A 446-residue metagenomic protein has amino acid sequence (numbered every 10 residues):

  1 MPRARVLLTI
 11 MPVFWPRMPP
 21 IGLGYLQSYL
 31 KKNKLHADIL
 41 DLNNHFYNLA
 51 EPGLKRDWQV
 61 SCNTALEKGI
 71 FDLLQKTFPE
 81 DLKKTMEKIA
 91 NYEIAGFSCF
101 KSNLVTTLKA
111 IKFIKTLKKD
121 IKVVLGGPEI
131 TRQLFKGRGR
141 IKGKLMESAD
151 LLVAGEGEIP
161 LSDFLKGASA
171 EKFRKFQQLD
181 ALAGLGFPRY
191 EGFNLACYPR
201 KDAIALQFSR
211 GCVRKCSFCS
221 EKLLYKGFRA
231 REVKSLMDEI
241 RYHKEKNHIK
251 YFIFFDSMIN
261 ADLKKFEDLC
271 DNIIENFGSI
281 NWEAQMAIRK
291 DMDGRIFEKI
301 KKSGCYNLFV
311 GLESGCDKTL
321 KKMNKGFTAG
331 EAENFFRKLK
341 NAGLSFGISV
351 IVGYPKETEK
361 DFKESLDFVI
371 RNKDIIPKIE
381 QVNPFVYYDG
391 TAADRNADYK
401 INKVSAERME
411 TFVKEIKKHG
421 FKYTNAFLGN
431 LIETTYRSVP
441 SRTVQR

Functional and structural regions predicted by a protein language model:
P2-H248: Acidic, low-complexity intrinsically disordered segments
V6-T9, V13-R17, Y25-Q27, L40-N48 (+1 more regions): C-terminal accessory regions of radical SAM enzymes
L8, F97, L125, F254-D256 (+2 more regions): Conserved beta-strand positions
L26, T85, T106, A110 (+11 more regions): A general structural detector for well-ordered alpha-helical segments in enzyme core domains, enriched
K34-L35, K115-I121, I274-I280, A342-G343 (+1 more regions): Short helix-capping segments at alpha-helix termini
N43, E129, S257-D262, I288-R289 (+2 more regions): Short, solvent-exposed turn/loop segments enriched in Gly/Ser/Thr/Pro and often Arg
R138-L161, K299-N307, E364-V382: Structural recognition of alpha->loop->beta junctions
F187-G347, V352, D367: Radical SAM [4Fe-4S] cluster-binding motif and immediate context
